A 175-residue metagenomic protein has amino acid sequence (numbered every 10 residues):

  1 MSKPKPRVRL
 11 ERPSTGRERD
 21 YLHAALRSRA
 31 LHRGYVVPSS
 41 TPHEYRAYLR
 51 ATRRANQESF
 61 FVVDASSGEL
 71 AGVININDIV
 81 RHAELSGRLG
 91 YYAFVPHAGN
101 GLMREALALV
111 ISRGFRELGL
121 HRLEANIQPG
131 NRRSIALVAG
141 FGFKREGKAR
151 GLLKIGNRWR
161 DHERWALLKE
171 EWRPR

Functional and structural regions predicted by a protein language model:
M1-D20, A24-R29, S59, V63-R175: Acyl-donor (CoA/ACP) binding surface of acyl/acetyltransferases
A30-L49: Conserved GNAT-fold acetyl-CoA-binding loop/helix
S39-H43, R53-R54, Y92-A93: Juxtamembrane/interface motifs at transmembrane-helix termini
Y48-A51, R113: A generic secondary-structure signal
R50-F61: A short helix-loop-beta-strand connector motif used in the catalytic cores of GNAT acetyltransferases and, in some
